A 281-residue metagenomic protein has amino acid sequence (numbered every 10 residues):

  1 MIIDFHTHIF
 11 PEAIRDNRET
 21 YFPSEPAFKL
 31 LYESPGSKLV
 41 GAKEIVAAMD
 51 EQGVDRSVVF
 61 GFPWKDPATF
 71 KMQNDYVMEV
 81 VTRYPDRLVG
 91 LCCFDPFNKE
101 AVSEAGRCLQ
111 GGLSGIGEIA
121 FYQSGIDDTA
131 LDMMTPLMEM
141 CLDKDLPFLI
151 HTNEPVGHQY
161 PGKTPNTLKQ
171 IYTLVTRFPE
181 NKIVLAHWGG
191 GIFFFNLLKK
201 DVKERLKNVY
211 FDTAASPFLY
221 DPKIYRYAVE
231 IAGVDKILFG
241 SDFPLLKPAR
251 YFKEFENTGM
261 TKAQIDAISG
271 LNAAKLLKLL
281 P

Functional and structural regions predicted by a protein language model:
M1-H8, E12-R56, L142, R226-Y227 (+2 more regions): Mid-to-C-terminal alpha-helical segments outside catalytic/metal-binding sites
H6, M49, V77, C108 (+7 more regions): Conserved, mostly hydrophobic/aromatic
T7-I9, G61, C92-P96, G117-F121 (+4 more regions): A cross-domain feature marking catalytic cores of carbohydrate-active enzymes and several ubiquitous metabolic/repair
F10-A13, W64-P67, P96-E100, Q123-S124 (+4 more regions): Active-site environment of divalent metal-dependent phosphoester hydrolases
Y32-G36, A120-D128, A215: The substrate-binding groove and active-site-proximal loops of carbohydrate-active enzymes, especially glycoside
E44-A48, Q73-V80, E104-C108, M133-L137 (+4 more regions): A general structural detector for well-ordered alpha-helical segments in enzyme core domains, enriched
D55-R56, W64-V156, Y160: Active-site gating/metal-coordination segments in enzymes
S114-G115, D128-L238: Catalytic pocket-lining loop regions of alpha/beta-barrel enzymes, especially the amidohydrolase/enolase/GH5 lineages
